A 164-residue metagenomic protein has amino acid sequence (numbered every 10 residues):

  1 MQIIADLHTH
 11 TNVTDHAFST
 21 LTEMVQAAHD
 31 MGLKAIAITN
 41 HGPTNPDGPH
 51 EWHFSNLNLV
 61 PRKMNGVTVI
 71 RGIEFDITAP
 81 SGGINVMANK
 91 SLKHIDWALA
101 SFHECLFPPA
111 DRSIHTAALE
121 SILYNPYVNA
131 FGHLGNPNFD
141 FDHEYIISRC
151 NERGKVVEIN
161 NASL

Functional and structural regions predicted by a protein language model:
M1: Catalytic phosphate/metal-binding cores of nucleic-acid and nucleotide-processing enzymes, i.e., regions that mediate
I4-T14, I38-G42, F131-G135: Histidine-centered catalytic micro-motifs
V13-P49: Metal-associated gating/positioning segment near the N- to mid-region
H29, G42, D47-I159: Extended substrate/RNA-proximal surfaces in nucleic-acid metabolism proteins
S163-L164: Short, intrinsically disordered, charge-balanced linker/junction segments flanking boundaries in proteins
